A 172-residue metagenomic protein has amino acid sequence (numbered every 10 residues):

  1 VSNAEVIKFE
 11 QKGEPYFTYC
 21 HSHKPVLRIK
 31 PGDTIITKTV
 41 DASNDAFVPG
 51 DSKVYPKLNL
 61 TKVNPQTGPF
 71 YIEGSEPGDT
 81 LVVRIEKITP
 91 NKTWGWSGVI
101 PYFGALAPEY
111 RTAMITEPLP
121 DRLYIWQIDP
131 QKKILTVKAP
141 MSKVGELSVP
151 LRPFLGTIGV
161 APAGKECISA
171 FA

Functional and structural regions predicted by a protein language model:
S2-L58: N-terminal, Lys/Arg-enriched amphipathic/low-complexity engagement segments that precede the first folded domain
E10-C20, N59-T67, A163-F171: Short, structured beta-strand/loop micro-motifs enriched in basic residues and often containing a Trp
P25, G68-Y71: Short, conserved secondary-structure segments in the cores of folded domains
G32, S75-G78: Loop/turn positions that initiate beta-strands
T37, T80-V83: A generic structural signal for residues embedded in beta-strands
V48-V63, T67, W94-Y110: Short, compositionally biased
K87-A172: Intrinsically disordered, low-complexity linker/loop segments enriched in Gly/Pro and charged/polar residues
